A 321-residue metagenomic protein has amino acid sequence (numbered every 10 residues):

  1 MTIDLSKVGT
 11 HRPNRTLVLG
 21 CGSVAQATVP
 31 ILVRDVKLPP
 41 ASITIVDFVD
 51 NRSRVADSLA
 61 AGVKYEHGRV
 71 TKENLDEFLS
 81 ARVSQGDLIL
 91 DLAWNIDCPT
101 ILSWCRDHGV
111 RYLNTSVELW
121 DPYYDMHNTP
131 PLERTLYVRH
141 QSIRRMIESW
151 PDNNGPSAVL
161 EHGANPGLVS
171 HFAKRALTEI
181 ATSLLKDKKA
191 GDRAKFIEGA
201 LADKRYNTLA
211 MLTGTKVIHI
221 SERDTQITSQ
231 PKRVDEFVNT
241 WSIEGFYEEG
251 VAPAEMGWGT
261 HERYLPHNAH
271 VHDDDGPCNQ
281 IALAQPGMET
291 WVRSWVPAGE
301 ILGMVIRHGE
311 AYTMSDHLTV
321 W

Functional and structural regions predicted by a protein language model:
M1-N14: A short, basic/flexible loop-to-alpha-helix module at the beginning of a structural domain
L17-G22: Conserved N-terminal Rossmann-fold NAD(P)-binding element of oxidoreductases
V24-A27: Hydrophobic/small residue at the entry helix of a nucleotide-binding pocket
K37-D57: NAD(P)-binding Rossmann-fold cofactor-contacting core
L59-E73: Rossmann-fold cofactor-recognition segment
I96-V110, T115-G155: Rossmann-fold NAD(P)-binding glycine/threonine-rich loop
P130-M211: Adenosine-phosphate binding glycine-rich loop
E179-W321: C-terminal catalytic/substrate-binding lobe primarily of soluble NAD(P)-dependent oxidoreductases
